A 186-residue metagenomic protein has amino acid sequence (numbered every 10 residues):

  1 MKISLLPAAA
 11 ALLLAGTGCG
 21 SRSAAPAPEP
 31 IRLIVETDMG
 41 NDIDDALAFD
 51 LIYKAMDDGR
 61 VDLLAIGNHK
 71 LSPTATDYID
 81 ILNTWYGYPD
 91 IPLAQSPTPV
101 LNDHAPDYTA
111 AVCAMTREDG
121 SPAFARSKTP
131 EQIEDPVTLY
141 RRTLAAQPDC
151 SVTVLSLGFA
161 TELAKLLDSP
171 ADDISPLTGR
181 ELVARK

Functional and structural regions predicted by a protein language model:
M1, G16-G20: Intrinsic disorder/low-complexity segments
M1-P7: Bacterial N-terminal signal peptides that target proteins for export
P7-G16: Bacterial N-terminal signal peptides
G20-K186: N-terminal acidic, glycine/proline-rich low-complexity segments
